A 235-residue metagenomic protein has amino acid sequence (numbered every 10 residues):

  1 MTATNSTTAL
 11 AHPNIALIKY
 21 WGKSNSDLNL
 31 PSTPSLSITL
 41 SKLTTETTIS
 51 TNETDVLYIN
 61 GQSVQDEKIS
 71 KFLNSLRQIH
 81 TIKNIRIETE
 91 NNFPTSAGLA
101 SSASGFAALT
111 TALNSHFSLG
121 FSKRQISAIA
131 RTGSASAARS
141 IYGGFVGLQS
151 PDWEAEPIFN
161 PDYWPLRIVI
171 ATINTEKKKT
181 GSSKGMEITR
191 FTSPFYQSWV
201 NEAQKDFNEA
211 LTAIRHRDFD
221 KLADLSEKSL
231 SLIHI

Functional and structural regions predicted by a protein language model:
M1-A97, T111-F121: ATP-binding N-lobe of GHMP and related small-molecule kinases
T81-Y163: Gly/Ser-rich oxyanion-binding loop with an adjacent helix/lid that shapes the negatively charged ligand pocket
Q149-T172, M186-R190, E202-A203: Phosphate-rich cofactor/ligand-interacting catalytic cores and adjacent structured alpha/beta frameworks
T172-K178, S229-L230: Glycine-rich beta-alpha junction loops
A210-L222: Short helix-adjacent coil turns
A223-S231: Active-site rim beta-loop-alpha module in soluble metabolic enzymes
I233-I235: Conserved small/polar residues in nucleotide/adenosyl-binding loops
